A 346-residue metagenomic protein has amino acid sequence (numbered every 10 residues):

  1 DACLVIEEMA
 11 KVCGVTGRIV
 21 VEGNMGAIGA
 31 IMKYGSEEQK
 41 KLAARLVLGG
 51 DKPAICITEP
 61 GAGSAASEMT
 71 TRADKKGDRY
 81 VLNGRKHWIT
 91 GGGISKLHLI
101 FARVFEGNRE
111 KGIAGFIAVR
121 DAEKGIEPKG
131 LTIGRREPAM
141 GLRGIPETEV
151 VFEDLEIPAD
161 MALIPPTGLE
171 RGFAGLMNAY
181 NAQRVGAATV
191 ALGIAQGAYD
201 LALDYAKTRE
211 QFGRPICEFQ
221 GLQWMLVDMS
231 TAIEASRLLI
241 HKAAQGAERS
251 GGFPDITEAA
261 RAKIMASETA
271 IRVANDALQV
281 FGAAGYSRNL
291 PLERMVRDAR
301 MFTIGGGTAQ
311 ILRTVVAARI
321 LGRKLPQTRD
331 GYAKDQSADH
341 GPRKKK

Functional and structural regions predicted by a protein language model:
D1-E22, Y34-E38, G49-G50, K75-Y80 (+3 more regions): Alpha-helical interface subdomain recognition
D1-I6, L46, A65-M69, V151 (+1 more regions): Structural signature of FAD isoalloxazine-binding scaffolds in flavoprotein oxidoreductases
M25-K33: Helix-loop "lid/cap" segments that line or gate small-molecule binding pockets
G49-T58: A short, Trp-centered hydrophobic/proline-enriched beta-strand micro-motif
G61-S64, W88-G91, F105-G107, A139-P146: Short Gly/Pro-enriched turn/cap motifs at secondary-structure boundaries
E68, K124-L155: Flexible, small-/acidic-enriched active-site or ligand-binding loops
R79, N83-T132: A short core secondary-structure module
E153-A174: Long, acidic (Asp/Glu-rich), low-complexity accessory segments flanking structured domains
